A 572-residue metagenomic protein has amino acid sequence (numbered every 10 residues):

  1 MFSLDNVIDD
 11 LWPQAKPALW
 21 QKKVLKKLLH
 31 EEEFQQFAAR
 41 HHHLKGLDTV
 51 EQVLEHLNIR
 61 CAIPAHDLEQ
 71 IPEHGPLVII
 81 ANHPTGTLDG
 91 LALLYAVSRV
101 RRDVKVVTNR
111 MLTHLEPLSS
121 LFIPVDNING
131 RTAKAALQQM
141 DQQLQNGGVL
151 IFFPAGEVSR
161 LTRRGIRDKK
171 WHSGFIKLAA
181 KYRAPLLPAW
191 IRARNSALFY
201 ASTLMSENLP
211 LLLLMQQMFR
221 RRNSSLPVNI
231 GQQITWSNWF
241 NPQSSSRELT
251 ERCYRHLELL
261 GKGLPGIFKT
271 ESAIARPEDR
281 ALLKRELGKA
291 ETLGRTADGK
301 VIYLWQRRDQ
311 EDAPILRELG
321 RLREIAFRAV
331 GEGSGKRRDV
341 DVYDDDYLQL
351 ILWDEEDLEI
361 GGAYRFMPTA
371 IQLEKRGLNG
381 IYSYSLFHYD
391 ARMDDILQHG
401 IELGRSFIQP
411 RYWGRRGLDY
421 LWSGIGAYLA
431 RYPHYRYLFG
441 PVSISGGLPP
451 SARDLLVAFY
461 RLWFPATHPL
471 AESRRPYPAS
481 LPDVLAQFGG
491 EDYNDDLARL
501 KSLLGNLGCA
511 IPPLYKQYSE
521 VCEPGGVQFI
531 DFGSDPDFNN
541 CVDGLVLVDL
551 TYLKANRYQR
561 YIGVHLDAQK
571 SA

Functional and structural regions predicted by a protein language model:
M1-H83, L88-A92, R99-R101, S119-S120: Membrane-anchoring hydrophobic helices of lipid-metabolizing enzymes
F2-D5, D103, K134-E278, P482-E491 (+1 more regions): Non-catalytic C-terminal accessory region of glycerolipid acyltransferases and related lyso-lipid remodeling enzymes
R101-D103, Y347, W353-N379: Carboxylate/His-rich catalytic cores and anion/metal-binding grooves
P117-L121, N127-L161, G165-Y182, L187-A193 (+2 more regions): Glycine- and acidic-residue-rich phosphate-binding/metal-coordinating active-site segment common to enzymes that handle
E271-Q310: Conserved N-terminal entry element of GNAT/NAT acetyltransferase domains
G294-Q349, W353, E359-G362: Short amphipathic alpha-helix that is part of the acyltransferase structural core
S334-R337, A370-G526, G533, C541: Acyl-donor binding region in acyl/amide transferases
V342-I351, E374, G525-Q528, F538-D543: A short helix-loop-beta-strand connector motif used in the catalytic cores of GNAT acetyltransferases and, in some
